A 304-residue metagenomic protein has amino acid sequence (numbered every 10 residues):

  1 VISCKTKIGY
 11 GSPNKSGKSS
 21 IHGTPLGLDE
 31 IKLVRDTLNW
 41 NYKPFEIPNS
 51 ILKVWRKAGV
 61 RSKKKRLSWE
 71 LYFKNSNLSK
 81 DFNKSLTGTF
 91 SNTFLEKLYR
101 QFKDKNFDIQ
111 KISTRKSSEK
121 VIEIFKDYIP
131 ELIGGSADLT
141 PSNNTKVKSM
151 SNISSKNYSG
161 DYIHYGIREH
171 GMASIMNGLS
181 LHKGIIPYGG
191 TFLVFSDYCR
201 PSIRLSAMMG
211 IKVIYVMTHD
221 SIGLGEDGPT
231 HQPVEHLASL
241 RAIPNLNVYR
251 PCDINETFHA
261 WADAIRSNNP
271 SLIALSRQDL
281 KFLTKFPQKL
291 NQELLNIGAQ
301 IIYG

Functional and structural regions predicted by a protein language model:
V1-S79, D279-I301: Glycine/aspartate-rich loop-and-adjacent alpha/beta segment that forms the canonical ThDP
K53, K57-F282, N291-G298: Thiamine diphosphate
